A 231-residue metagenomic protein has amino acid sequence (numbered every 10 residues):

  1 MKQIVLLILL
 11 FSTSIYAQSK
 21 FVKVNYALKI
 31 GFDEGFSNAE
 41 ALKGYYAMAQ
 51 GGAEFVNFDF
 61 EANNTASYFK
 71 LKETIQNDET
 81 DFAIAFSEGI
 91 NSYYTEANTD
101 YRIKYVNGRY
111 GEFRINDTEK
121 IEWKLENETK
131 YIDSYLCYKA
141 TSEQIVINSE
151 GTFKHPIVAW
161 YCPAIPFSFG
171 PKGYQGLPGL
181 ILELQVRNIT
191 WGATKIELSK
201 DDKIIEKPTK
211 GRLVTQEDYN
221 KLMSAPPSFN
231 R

Functional and structural regions predicted by a protein language model:
M1-V24: Bacterial Sec-dependent N-terminal signal peptides
S19-R231: Extended soluble regions of mature proteins
